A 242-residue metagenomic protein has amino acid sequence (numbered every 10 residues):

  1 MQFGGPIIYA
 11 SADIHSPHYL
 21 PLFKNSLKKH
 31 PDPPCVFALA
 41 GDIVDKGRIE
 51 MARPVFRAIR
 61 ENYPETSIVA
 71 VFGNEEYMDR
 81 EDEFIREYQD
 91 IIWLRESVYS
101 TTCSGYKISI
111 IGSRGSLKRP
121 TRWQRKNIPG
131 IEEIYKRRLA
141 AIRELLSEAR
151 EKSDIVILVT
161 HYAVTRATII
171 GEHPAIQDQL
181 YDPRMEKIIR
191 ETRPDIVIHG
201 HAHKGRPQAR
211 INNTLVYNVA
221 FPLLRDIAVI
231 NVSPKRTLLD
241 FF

Functional and structural regions predicted by a protein language model:
M1-T66, Y77-D79, W123, D154: N-terminal active-site segment of His-dependent metallophosphoesterases
Q2-G5, Y99-S104, E133, P183-T192 (+1 more regions): Binuclear metal-dependent phosphoesterase catalytic core
A10-A12, F37-D42, S67-N74, I92-E96 (+3 more regions): Active-site neighborhood of phospho(di)ester-bond hydrolases with catalytic His/Asp-centered motifs
I14-S16, D82-A175, A220-F221: Conserved catalytic scaffold of divalent metal-dependent phosphoesterases
H15-L22, V44-I49, N74-D82, V98-T102 (+4 more regions): Active-site environment of divalent metal-dependent phosphoester hydrolases
L27, I59-R60, L146, R150 (+1 more regions): Short hydrophobic patches on amphipathic alpha-helices that form coiled-coil/helix-mediated interaction surfaces
E50-A58, P174-M185: Charged helix-capping and loop-helix junction motifs
P64, Y88-Q89, N212-T214: Short, structured coil segments at secondary-structure junctions
